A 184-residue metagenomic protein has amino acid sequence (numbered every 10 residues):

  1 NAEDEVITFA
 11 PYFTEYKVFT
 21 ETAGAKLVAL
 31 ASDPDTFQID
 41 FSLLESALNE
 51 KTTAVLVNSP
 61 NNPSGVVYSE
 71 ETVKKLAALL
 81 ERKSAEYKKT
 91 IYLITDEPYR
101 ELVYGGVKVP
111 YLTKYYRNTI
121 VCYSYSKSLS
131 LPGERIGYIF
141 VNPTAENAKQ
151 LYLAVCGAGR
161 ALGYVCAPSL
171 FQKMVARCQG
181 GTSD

Functional and structural regions predicted by a protein language model:
N1-F19: Conserved PLP-anchoring active-site segment centered on the Schiff-base-forming lysine
E5, K26, T53, T90-Y92 (+1 more regions): Proline-centered loop/turn at the N-terminus of a beta-strand
A10, A29-P34: Short beta->alpha connector loops at strand-helix junctions that form conserved, small/polar/Pro-enriched
A10-P11, L102-Y104, S130: Short N-terminal helix/helix-N-cap motif within the alpha/beta-hydrolase-1
T20-L27: A short helix-loop-beta submotif of the ANL/AMP-binding
P34-G105: Active-site phosphate-binding strand-loop segment of PLP-dependent enzymes
N118-D184: Conserved core segment of the aminotransferase class I/II
